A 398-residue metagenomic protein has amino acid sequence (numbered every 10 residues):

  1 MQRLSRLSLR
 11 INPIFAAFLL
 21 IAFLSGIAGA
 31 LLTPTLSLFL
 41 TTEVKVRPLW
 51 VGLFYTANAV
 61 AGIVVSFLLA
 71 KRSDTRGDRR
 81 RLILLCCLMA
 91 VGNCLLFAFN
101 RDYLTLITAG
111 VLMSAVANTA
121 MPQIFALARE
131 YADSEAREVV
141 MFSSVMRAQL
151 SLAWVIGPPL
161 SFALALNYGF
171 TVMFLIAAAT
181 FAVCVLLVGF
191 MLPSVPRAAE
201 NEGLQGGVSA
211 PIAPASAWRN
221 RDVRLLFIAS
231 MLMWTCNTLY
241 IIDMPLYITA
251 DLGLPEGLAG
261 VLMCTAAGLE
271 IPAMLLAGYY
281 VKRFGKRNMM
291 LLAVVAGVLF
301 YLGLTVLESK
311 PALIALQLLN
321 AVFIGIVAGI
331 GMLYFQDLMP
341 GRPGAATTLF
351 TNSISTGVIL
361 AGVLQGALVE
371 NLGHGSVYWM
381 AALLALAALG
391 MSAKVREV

Functional and structural regions predicted by a protein language model:
M1-N12, P193-A229: Juxtamembrane intracellular "pre-TM" segments in multi-pass secondary transporters
L4-A59, N237-I248: Helix-loop boundary and gating motifs at the non-cytosolic
F23, L104-M121, M231, A312-I326: Hydrophobic core of transmembrane alpha-helices in multi-pass small-molecule transporters, especially MFS/SLC-type
V64-D78, A165, A273-G285, V369: Helix-to-loop junctions at the C-terminal end of transmembrane segments in multipass secondary transporters
R81-L95, A178, N288-G303, A382: Structural signature of the two symmetry-related core transmembrane helices
N118-D133, I326-M339: Intracellular juxtamembrane helix-capping segments at the cytosolic ends of symmetry-related transmembrane helices
A273, V281, R287-G331: C-terminal transmembrane helical hairpin of 12-TM major facilitator-type secondary transporters
G341-N371: A late C-terminal transmembrane helix in Major Facilitator Superfamily
